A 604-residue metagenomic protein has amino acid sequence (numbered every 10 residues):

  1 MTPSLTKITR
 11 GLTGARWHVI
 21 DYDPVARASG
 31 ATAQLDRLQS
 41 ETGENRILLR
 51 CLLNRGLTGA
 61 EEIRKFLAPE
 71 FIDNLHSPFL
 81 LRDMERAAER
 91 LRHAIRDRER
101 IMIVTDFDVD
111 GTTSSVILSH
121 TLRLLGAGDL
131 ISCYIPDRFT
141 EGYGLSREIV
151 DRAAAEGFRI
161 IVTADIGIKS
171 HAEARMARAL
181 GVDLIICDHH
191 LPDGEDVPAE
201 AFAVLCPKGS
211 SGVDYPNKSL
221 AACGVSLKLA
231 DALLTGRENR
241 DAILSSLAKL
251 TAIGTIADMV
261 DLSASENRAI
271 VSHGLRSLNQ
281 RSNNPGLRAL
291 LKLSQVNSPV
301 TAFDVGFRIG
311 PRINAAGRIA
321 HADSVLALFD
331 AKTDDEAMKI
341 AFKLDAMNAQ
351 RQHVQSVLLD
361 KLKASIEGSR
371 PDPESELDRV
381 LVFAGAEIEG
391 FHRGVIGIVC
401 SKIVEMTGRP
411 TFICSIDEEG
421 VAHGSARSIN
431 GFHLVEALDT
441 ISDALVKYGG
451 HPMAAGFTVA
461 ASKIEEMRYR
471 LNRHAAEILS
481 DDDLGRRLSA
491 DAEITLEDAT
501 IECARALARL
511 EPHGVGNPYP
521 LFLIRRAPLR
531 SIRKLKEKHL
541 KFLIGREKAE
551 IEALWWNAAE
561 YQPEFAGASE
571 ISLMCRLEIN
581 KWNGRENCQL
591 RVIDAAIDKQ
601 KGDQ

Functional and structural regions predicted by a protein language model:
M1-R37, R96, K601-Q604: Generic start-of-chain signal for non-secretory N-termini
R10, H93-D97, S265, E336-F342 (+4 more regions): Mid-to-C-terminal polyanion-binding domains and interfaces
Y22-T32, R37-I160, L180-G181, E200 (+3 more regions): Hydrophobic helix-and-loop "lid/oligomerization" segment in the mid-to-C-terminal part of catalytic domains
V25-R27, F139-T140, S210-D214, E389-F391 (+3 more regions): A short acidic, often aromatic-flanked loop/helix-cap motif at beta-alpha or helix-coil junctions that lines enzyme
I135-D137, C206-G209, S415, A596: Residues at the C-termini of beta-strands that transition into short coil/loop
E148-C223, L227-G236, A242, S246: Active-site cavity-forming subdomains of large catalytic enzyme subunits
A174-R175, D214-N217, N297-S298, S401-K402 (+2 more regions): A generic local secondary-structure boundary/capping motif
